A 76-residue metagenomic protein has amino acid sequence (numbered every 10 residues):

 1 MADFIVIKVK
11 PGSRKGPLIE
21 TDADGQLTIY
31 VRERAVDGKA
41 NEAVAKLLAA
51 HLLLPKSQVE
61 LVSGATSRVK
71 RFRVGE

Functional and structural regions predicted by a protein language model:
M1-A45, L54-K56, E60-E76: Contiguous, often N-terminal, cationic amphipathic patches that form binding interfaces
H51: Residues within the alpha-helical elements of helix-turn-helix
